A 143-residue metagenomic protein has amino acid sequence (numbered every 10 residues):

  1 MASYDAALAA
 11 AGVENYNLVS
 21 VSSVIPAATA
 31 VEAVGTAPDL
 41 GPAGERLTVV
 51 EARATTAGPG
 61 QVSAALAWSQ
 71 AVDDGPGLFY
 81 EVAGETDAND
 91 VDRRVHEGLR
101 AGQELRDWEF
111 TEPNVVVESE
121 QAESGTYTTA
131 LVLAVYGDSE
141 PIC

Functional and structural regions predicted by a protein language model:
M1-C143: Helix-coil modules at protein/domain termini and other flexible surface or pore-lining loops, especially C-terminal
